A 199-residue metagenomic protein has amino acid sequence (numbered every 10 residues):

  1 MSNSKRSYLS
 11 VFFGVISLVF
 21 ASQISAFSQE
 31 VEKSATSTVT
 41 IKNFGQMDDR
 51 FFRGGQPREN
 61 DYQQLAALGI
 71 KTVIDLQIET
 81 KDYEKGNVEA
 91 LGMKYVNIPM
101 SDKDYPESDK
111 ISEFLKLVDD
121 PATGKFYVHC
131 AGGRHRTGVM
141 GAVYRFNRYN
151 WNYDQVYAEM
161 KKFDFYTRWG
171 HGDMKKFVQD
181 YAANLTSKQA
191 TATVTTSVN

Functional and structural regions predicted by a protein language model:
S2, R6-S10, G14, F20-Y127 (+1 more regions): Cys-dependent protein tyrosine phosphatase-like superfamily
C130: Short cysteine clusters
G133: Substrate/cofactor-recognition hotspot
R136: Glycine/aspartate-rich loop-and-adjacent alpha/beta segment that forms the canonical ThDP
